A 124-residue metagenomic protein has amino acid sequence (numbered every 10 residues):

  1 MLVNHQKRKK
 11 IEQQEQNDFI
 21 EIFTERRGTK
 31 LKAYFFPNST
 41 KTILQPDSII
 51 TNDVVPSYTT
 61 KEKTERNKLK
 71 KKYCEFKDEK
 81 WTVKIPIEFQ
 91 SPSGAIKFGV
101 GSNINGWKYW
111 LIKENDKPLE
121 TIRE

Functional and structural regions predicted by a protein language model:
M1-E124: Intrinsically disordered, charged low-complexity linkers and terminal tails that flank or connect structured domains
